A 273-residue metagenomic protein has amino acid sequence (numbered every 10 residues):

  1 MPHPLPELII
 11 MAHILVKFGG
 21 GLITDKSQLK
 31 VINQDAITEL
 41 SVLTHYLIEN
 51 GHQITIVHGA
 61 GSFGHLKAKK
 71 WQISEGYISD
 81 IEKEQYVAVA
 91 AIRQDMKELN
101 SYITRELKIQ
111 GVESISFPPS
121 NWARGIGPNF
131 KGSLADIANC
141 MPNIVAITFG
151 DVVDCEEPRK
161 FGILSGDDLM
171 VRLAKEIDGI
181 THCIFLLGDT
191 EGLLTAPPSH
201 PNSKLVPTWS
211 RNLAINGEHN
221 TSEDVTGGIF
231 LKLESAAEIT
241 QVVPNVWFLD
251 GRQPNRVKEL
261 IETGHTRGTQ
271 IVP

Functional and structural regions predicted by a protein language model:
L5-T55: N-terminal glycine-/serine-/threonine-rich phosphate-binding loop
F18-G21, V57-G61, L249-G251: Glycine-rich beta-strand-to-loop/alpha-helix junction loops that act as flexible
L22-T24, G61-L66, W122-G125, V153-C155 (+2 more regions): Short, active-site-adjacent cap segments at secondary-structure transitions
A36-L43, V87-T104, P158-R159, D168-V171 (+1 more regions): Polyanion-binding loop/helix "lid" in catalytic or ligand-binding cores
G61-Y77: Glycine-rich loop at the start of a catalytic domain that most often binds anionic cofactors/ligands
Q72-V153: Ligand-binding beta-strand-loop-alpha-helix segment within the catalytic cores of soluble metabolic enzymes
S101-I103, P128-T195: Internal active-site segments that recognize and position negatively charged phosphoryl groups and nucleotide moieties
E113-S120, I177-L194, V243-N255: Glycine-rich phosphate/pyrophosphate-binding loops and their adjacent beta-strand/loop elements at enzyme active sites
